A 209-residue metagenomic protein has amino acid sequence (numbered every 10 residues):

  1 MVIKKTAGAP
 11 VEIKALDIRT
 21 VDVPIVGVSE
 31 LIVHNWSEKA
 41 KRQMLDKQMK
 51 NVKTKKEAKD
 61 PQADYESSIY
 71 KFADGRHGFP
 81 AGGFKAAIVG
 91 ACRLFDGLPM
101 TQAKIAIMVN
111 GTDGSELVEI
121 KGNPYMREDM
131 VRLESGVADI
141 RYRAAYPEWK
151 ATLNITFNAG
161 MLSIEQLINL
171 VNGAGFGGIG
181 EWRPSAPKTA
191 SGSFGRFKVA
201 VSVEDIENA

Functional and structural regions predicted by a protein language model:
M1-A209: RNA-interacting cores
